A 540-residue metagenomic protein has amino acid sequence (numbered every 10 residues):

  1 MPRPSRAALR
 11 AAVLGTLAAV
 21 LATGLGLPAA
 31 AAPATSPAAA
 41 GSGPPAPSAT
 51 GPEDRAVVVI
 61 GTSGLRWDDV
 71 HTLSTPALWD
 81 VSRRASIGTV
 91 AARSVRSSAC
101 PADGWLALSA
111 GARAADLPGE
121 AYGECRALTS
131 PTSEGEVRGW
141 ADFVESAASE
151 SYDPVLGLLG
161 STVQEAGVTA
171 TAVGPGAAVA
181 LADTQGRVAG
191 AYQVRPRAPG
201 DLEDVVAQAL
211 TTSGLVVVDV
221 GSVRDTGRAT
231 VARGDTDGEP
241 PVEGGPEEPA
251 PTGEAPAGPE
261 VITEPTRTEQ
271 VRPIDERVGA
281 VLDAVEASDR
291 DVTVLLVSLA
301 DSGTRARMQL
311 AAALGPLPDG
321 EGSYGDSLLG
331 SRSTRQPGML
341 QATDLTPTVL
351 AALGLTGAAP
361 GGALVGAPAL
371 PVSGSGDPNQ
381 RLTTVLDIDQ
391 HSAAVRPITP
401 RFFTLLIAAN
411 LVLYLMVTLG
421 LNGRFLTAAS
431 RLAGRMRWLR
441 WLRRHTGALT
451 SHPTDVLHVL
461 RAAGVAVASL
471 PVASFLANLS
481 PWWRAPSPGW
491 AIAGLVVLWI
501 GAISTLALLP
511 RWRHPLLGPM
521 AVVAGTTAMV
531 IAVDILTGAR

Functional and structural regions predicted by a protein language model:
M1-P33: Secretory targeting and sorting signals
P4, L9, V13-L14, L210 (+2 more regions): Extended hydrophobic/Leu-rich segments
A18, A22, L27-A29, P44-A46 (+6 more regions): Polar low-complexity intrinsically disordered regions enriched in Ser/Thr and small residues
A30-P397: Soluble extramembrane regions of membrane proteins in the secretory/endomembrane system
T383-R540: Core alpha-helical transmembrane segments of integral membrane proteins
